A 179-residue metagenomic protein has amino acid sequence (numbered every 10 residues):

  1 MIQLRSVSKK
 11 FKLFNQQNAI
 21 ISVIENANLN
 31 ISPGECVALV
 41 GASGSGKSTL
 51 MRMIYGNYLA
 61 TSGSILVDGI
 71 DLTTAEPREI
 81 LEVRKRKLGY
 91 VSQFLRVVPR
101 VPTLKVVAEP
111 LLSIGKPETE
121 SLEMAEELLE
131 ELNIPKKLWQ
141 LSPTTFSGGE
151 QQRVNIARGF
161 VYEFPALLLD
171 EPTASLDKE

Functional and structural regions predicted by a protein language model:
V40-A42: The feature captures the beta-strand-to-loop junction immediately N-terminal to the Walker
Y55: Helix-to-loop junction immediately C-terminal to a conserved catalytic motif
G63-D71: Conserved ABC transporter NBD signature motif
D71, E120-K137: Conserved ABC ATPase "signature" region
V101-E109: Short coil-to-helix segment of the ABC ATPase nucleotide-binding domain corresponding to the Q-loop/switch region
S142-F146, E150: Conserved ABC ATPase signature
L167-D170: Catalytic Walker B motif of ABC-type/P-loop ATPase nucleotide-binding domains
